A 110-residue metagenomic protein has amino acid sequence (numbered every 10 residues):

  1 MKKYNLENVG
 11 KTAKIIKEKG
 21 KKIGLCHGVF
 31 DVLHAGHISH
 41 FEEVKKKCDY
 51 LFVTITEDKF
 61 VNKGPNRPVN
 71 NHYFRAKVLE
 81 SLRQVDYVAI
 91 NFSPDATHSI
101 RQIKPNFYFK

Functional and structural regions predicted by a protein language model:
M1-K110: Nucleotidyltransferase catalytic core that binds NTPs
